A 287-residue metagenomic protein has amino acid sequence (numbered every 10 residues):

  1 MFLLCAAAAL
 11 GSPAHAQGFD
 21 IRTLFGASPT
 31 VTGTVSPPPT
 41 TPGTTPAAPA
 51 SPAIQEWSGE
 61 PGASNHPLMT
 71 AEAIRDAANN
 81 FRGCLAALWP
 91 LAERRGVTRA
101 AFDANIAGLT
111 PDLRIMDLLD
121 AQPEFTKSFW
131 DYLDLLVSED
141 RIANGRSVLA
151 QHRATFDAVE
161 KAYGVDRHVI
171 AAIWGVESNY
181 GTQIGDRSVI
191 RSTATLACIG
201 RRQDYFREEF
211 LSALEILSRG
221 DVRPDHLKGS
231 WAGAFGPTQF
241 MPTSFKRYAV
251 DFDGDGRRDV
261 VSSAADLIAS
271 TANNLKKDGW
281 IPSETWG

Functional and structural regions predicted by a protein language model:
M1-A9: Bacterial N-terminal signal peptides
L10-A16: Sec/Tat signal peptide C-region and signal peptidase I cleavage site
A16-G83, A100-D103: Compositionally biased, proline/threonine/alanine/serine-rich low-complexity intrinsically disordered stretches
A63-A73, L85-L88, Y132-R141: Acidic/histidine-rich, surface-exposed loop or edge segments in extracytoplasmic proteins
N79-L88, S147-H152: Short acidic alpha-helix initiation/capping motifs at coil-to-helix transition points, especially at protein N-termini
A92: Intrinsically disordered, low-complexity polar regions and short flexible loop motifs
V97-G287: Catalytic glycan-binding domains that act on GlcNAc-containing polysaccharides
